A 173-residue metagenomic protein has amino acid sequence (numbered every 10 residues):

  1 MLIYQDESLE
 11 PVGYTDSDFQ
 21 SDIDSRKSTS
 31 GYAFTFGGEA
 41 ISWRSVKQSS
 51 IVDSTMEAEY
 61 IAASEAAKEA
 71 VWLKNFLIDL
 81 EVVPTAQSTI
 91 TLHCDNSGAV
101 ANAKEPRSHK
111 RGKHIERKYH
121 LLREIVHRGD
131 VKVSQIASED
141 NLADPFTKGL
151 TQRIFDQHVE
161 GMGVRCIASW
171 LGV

Functional and structural regions predicted by a protein language model:
M1-L2, S21-D22, D79-L80: Short helix-to-loop capping/linker segments positioned immediately adjacent to catalytic or ligand/cofactor-binding
M1-V12: Conserved cytochrome P450 K-helix E-x-x-R motif and the immediately C-terminal K′/meander segment
D6-S8, K27, F36, A66: A generic beta-sheet turn/junction motif
S8-E10, V46-V173: RNase H-like nuclease module associated with reverse transcription
Y14-M56: RNase H-like nuclease fold core
